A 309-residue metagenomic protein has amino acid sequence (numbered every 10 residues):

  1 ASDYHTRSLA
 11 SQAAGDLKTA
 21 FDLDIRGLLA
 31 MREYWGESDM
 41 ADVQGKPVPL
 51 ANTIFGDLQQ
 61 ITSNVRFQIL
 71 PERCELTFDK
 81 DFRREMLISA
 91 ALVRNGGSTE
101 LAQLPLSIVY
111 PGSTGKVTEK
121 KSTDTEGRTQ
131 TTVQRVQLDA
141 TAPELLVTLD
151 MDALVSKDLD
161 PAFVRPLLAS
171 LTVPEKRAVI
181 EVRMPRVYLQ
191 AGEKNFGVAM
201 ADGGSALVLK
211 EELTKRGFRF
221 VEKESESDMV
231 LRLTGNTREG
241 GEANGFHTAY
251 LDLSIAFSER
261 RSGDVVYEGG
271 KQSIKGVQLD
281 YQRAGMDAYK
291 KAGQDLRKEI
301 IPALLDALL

Functional and structural regions predicted by a protein language model:
S11, E119, Q134, R260-D306: Short secondary-structure boundary motifs at beta->alpha junctions and helix caps
L23, G27, Y34, P47 (+1 more regions): N-terminal segment of the mature soluble domain
S38-K46, V93-V117: Short flexible loop/turn segments that cap and initiate beta-strands
P47-F67, S156-V187: Short beta-strand elements
C74-I108, R128-V133, M184, V230-R232 (+1 more regions): Beta-strand-rich structural segments
T118-E126: Short, acidic Ser/Thr/Gly-rich low-complexity loop/linker segments typical of extracellular and cell-surface proteins
T129-P143: Short, hydrophobic beta-strand segments
S225-V265, G269-Q272, G276-L279: Surface-exposed short loop/turn segments
